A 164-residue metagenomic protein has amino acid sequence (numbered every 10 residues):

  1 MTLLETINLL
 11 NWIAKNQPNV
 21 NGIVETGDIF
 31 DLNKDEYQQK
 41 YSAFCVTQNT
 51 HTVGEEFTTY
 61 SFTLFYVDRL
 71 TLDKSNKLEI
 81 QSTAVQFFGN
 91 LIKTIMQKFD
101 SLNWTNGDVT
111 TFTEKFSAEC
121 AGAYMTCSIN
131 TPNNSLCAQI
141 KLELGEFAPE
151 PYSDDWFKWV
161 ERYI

Functional and structural regions predicted by a protein language model:
M1-E55, Q139-K141, E146-I164: Small/polar-rich, solvent-exposed N-terminal microdomains that initiate assembly or binding
A14, P18, L72, M96-F99 (+1 more regions): Secondary-structure transition/hinge residues
G22, K34-S42, Q81-N134: Acidic-leaning, charged glycine-interspersed low-complexity segments
E55, D73, L102, N134-A138: Intrinsically disordered, low-complexity acidic/polar segments
E55-E56, D108: Intrinsic-disorder/low-complexity loop/linker signature
E56-T71, A121-P132: Oligomerization/assembly interface segments of phage tail-like spikes and tubes
D68-L72, F88-L91, E150-D155: Glycine-rich loops and low-complexity Gly/Arg-rich segments that provide flexible linkers or classic glycine-based
T71-A84: Short histidine-centered catalytic/ligand-binding loop motif
